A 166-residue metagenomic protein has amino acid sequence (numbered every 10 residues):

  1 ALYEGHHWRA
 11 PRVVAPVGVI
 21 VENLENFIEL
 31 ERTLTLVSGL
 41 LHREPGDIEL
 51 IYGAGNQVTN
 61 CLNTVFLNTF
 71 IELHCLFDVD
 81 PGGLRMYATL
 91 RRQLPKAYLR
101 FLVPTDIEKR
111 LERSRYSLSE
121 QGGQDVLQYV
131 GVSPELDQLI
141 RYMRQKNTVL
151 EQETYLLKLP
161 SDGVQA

Functional and structural regions predicted by a protein language model:
A1-F70, G82-A166: Nucleic-acid enzyme cleavage-core boundary/entry regions
C75: Terminal peptide-recognition signature
